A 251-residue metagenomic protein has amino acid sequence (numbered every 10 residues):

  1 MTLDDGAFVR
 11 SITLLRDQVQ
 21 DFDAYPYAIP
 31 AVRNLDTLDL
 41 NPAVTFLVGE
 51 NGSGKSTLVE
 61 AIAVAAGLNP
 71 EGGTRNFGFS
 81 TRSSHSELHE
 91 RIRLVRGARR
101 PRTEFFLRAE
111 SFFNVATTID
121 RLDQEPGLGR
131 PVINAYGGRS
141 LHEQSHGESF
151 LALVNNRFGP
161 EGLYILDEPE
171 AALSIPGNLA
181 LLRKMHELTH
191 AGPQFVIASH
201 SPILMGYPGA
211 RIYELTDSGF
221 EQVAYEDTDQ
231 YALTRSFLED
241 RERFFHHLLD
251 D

Functional and structural regions predicted by a protein language model:
T2-D36, N41: N-terminal pre-Walker A segment at the start of P-loop NTPase domains
V44-F46, S56-Q124: ABC ATPase nucleotide-binding domain signature region
G52-S53: ATP-binding Walker
A116-Q144: Conserved P-loop NTPase mechanochemical-coupling segment
Y136, S140, Q144-E168, P176-L188: GG-anchored amphipathic helix commonly corresponding to the ABC/SMC/Rad50 NBD signature/C-loop
Y164-D167, Q194-S199: Structural recognition of the conserved hydrophobic beta-strand(s) that form the central parallel beta-sheet of P-loop
P176, A180-Q194, S201-D251: C-terminal lobe/lid and adjacent interdomain/linker elements of RecA-like ASCE P-loop ATPase modules
